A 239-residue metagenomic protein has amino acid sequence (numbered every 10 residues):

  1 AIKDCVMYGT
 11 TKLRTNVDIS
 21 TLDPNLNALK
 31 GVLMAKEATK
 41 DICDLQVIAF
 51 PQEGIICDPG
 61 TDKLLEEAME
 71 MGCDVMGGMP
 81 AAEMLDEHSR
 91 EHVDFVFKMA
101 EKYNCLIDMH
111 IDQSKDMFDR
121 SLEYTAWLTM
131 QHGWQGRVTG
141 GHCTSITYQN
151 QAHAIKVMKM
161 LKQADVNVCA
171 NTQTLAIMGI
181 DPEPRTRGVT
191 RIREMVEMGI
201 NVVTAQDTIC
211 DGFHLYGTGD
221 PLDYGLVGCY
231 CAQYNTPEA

Functional and structural regions predicted by a protein language model:
A1-N16, L29-K40, L64-E70: Alpha-helical scaffold segments that flank or form the walls of functional sites
I2, L26-K36, L65, V93-F97 (+4 more regions): Generic structural signal for well-ordered alpha-helices, preferentially at hydrophobic/aromatic core positions
V6, E101, K162, V196-E197: Anion (oxyanion) recognition and catalysis
G9, A68, M76, H110 (+2 more regions): Conserved, mostly hydrophobic/aromatic
T11-K12, D74, N201: Short acidic/polar active-site loop segments enriched in Thr and Asp
T15-N25, P80-M84: Glycine-rich, proline-tolerant flexible connector loops at the mouths of alpha/beta enzymes
Q46-T61, E70-R187: Active-site core of metal-dependent hydrolases
L106, W127-V138, T174, G188-A239: His/Asp/Glu-enriched, well-ordered alpha-helical/loop segment that forms or immediately abuts the divalent-metal
